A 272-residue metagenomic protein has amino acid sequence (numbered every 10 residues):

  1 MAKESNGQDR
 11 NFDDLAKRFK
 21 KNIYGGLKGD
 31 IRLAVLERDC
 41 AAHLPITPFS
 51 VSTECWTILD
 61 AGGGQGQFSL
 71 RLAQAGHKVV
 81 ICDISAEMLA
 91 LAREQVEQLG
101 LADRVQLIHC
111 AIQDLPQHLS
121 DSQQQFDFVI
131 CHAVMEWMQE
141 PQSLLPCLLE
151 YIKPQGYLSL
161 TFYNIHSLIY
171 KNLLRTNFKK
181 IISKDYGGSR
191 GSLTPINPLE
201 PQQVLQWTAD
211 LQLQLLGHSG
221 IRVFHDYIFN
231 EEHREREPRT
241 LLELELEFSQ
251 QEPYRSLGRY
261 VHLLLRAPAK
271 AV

Functional and structural regions predicted by a protein language model:
A2-W56, Q67, R71, L99: Conserved class I S-adenosyl-L-methionine
G62-G64: Class I SAM-dependent methyltransferase "Motif I" SAM/SAH-binding loop
Q67-D114: Class I SAM-dependent methyltransferase SAM/SAH-binding core
I130: A conserved beta-strand element that flanks and buttresses the S-adenosyl-L-methionine
Q142-Y157: A short glycine-rich, Lys/Arg-flanked "PGG" loop and its adjoining helix->strand segment in the class I
Y157-K184: Conserved class I S-adenosyl-L-methionine
G187-Q203: Acceptor-substrate binding/catalytic loop of class I
G217-V272: A C-terminal cap/extension of S-adenosyl-L-methionine-dependent methyltransferases that defines the acceptor-substrate
